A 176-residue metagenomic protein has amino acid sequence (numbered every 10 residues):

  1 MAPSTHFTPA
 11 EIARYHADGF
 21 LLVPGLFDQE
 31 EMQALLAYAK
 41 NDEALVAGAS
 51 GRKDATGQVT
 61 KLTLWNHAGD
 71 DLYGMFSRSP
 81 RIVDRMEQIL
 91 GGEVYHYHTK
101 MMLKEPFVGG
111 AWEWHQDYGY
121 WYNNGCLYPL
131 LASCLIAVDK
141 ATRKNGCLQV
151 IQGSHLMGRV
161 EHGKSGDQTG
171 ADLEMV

Functional and structural regions predicted by a protein language model:
M1-D18, V23-N124: Non-heme Fe(II)-dependent double-stranded beta-helix
F20-L22, S133-A137, V150, M175: Conserved hydrophobic/aromatic beta-strand scaffold that supports enzyme active sites
T99, A132, G146: Change "...and in nucleic-acid phosphodiester-cleaving endonucleases..." to "...and in nucleic-acid processing enzymes
M101-V108, Y118-G119, A137-R143, G153-M157: Short acidic/polar capping segments at secondary-structure boundaries
E113-Y122, I136, M157, G166-G170: Active-site glycine-rich loop that binds ribose-phosphate moieties when present
H115, N123-R143: Short, conserved beta-strand element in jelly-roll/cupin
A141-V176: Double-stranded beta-helix
